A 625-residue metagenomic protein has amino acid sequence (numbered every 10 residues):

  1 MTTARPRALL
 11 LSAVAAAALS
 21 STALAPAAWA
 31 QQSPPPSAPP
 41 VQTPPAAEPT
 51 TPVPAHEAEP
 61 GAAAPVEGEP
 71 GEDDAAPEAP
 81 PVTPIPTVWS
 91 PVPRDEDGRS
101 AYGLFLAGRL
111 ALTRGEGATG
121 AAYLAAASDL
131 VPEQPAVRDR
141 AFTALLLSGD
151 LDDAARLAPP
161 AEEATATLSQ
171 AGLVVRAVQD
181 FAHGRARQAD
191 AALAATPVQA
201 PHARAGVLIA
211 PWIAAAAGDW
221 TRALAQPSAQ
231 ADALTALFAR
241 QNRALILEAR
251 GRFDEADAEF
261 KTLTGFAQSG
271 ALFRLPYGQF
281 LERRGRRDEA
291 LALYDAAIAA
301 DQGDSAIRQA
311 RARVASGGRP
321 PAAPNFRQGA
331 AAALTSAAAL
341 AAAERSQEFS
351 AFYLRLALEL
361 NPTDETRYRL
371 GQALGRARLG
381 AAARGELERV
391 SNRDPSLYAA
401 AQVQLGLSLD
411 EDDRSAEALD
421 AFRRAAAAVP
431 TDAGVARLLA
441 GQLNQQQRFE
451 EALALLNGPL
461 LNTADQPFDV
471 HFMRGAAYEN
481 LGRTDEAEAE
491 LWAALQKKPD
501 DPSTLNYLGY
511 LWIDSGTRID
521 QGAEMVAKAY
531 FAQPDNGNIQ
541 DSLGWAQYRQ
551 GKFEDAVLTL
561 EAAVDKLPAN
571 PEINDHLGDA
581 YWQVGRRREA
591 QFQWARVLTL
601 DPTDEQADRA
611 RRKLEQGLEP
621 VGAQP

Functional and structural regions predicted by a protein language model:
M1-A4, Q32, Q624-P625: Short, intrinsically disordered, low-complexity terminal/loop segments
T2-W29: Gram-negative bacterial Sec-dependent N-terminal signal peptides
T3-A4, A23, P44, T51-P52 (+1 more regions): N-terminal compositionally biased, intrinsically disordered segments and leader/signal-like regions
A4, A28-W29, P39, V53 (+3 more regions): Intrinsic low-complexity/disordered segments
P6-A8, Q32-S33, T43, E57 (+2 more regions): Positively charged, low-complexity intrinsically disordered regions
A13, S21-T22, P34, A38 (+1 more regions): Compositionally biased regions
W29-A79: N-terminal propeptides/low-complexity segments immediately following signal peptides in secreted or periplasmic proteins
G68, D74-P625: Alpha-solenoid helical repeat scaffolds
